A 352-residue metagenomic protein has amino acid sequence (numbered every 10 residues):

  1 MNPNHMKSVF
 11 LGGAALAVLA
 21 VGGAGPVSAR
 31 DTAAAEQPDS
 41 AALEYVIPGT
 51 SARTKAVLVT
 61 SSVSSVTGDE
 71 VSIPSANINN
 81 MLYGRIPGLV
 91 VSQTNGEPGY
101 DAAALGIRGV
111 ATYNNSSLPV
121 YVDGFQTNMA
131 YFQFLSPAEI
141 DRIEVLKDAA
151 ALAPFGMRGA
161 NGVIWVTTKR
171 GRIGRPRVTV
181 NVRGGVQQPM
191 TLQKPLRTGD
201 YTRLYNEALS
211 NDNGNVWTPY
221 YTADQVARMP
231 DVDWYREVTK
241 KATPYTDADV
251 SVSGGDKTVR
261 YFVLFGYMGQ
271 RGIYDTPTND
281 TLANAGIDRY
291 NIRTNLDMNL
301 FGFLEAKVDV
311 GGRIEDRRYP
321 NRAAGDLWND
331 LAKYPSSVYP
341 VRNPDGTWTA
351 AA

Functional and structural regions predicted by a protein language model:
M1-A41: Cleavable N-terminal targeting peptides that direct proteins into the secretory/outer-membrane pathway or into
V27-S72, N79, N181: Short, acidic, small-residue-rich periplasmic hinge/interaction motif at the N-terminus of Gram-negative outer-membrane
T32, T191, R228, V232-Y235 (+3 more regions): Flexible loop and strand-edge segments within Gram-negative outer membrane beta-barrel domains
A33, A42-Y45, A52-K55, N79-D123 (+2 more regions): Extracytoplasmic beta-strand/coil segments of soluble accessory domains associated with Gram-negative outer-membrane
K55-S65, P74-S75, R85-G88, E97-A103 (+4 more regions): Residues embedded in well-ordered regular secondary structure
Q126-T127: Short hydrophobic beta-strand segments in globular cytosolic domains
P137-L146: Phosphoinositide-dependent membrane-docking surfaces
